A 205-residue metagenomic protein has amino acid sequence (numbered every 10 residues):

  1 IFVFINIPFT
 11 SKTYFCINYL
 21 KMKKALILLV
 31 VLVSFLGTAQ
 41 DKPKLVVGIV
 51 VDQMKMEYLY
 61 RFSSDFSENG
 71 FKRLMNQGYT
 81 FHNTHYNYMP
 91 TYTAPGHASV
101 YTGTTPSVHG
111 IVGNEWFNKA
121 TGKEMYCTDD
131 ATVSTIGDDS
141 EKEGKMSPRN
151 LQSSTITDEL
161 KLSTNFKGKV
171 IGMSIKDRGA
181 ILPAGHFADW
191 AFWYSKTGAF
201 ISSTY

Functional and structural regions predicted by a protein language model:
I1-K42: Bacterial Sec-dependent N-terminal signal peptides
A25, V108-I111, S153, N165-M173: Short secondary-structure capping/junction motifs at helix and strand boundaries
D41, M56, Y60-S154, K176-W193: Active-site nucleophile/metal-coordination loop of metallo-enzymes that catalyze phosphate/sulfate and related
V46, L162, K167-S174, A180-P183: Active-site regions of oxyanion-processing enzymes, predominantly non-cytosolic
G48-V51: Hydrophobic residues in beta-strands of the RecA-like P-loop NTPase core, especially within AAA+ ATPase
K55, S63, K161, N165: Hydrophobic/aromatic-lined pockets within catalytic cores
D158: Active-site phosphate/pyrophosphate- and oxyanion-stabilizing loops and adjacent acidic/basic residues in soluble
W190-Y205: Long, well-ordered, tryptophan-enriched scaffold segments
